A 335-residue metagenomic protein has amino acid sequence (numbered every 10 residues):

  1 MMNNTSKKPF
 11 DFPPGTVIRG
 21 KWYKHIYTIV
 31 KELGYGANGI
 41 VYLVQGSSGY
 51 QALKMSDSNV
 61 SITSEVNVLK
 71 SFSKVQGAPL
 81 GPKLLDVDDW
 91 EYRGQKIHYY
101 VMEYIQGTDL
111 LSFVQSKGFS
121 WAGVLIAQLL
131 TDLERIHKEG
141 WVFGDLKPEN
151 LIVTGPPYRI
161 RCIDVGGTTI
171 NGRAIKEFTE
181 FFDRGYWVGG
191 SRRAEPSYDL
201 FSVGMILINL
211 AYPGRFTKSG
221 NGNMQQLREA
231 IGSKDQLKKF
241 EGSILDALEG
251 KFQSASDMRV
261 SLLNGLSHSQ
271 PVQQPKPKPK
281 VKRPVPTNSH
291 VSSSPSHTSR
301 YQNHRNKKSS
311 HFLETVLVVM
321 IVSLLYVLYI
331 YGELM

Functional and structural regions predicted by a protein language model:
T5-K7, I26, V30-K31, A37-N67: ATP-binding glycine-rich loop module of kinase domains
P82-H98: Short beta-strand micro-motifs within the conserved protein kinase catalytic domain, predominantly in the N-lobe
R93-D109: Conserved short submotifs of the Hanks-type protein kinase catalytic core that shape the nucleotide-binding pocket
L125-I126: Activation segment signature within eukaryotic-like protein kinase domains
I136-T154: Catalytic-loop of the protein kinase fold
G166-D235, E241: C-lobe/activation-segment region of protein kinase-like
E249-Q273: Terminal C-lobe "cap" of eukaryotic-type protein kinase domains
Q273-M335: C-terminal single-pass membrane-anchor helix
